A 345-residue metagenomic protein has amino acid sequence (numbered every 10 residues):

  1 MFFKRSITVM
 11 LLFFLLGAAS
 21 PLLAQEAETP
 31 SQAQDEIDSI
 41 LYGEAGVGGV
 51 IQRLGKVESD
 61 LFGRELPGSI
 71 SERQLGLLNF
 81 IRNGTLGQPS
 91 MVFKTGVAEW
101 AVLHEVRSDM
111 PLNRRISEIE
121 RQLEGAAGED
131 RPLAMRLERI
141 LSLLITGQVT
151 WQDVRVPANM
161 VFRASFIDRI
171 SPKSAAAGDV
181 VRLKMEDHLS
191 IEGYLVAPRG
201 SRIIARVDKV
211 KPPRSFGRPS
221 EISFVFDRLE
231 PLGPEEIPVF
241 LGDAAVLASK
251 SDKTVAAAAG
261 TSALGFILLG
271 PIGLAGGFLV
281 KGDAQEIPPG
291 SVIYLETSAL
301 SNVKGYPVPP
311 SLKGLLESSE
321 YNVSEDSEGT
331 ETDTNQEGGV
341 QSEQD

Functional and structural regions predicted by a protein language model:
M1-M10: Bacterial N-terminal signal peptides that target proteins for export
R5-S6, Q88, T330-T332: A detector of low-complexity, intrinsically disordered, Ser/Thr/Gly/Pro/Ala-rich segments
V9-A18: Bacterial N-terminal signal peptides
S20-A24: Sec/Tat signal peptide C-region and signal peptidase I cleavage site
Q25-I145: Alpha-helical, heptad-rich or low-complexity scaffold/stalk segments that mediate oligomerization or tethering
T150-L268, G273-D345: Contiguous beta-sheet cores, especially beta-hairpins with glycine/small-residue-rich turns and Gly-(small hydrophobic)
